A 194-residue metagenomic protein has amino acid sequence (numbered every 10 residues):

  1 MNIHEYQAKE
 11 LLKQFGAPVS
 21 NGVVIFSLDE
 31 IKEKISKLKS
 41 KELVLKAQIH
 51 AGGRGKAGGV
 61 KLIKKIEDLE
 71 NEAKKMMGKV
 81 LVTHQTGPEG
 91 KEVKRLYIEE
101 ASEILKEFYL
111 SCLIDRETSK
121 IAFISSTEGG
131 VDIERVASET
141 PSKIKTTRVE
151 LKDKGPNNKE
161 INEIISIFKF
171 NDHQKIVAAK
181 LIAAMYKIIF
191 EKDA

Functional and structural regions predicted by a protein language model:
M1-K37, K41: A conserved helix-loop-beta module that forms one wall/lid of the active-site cleft in ATP-utilizing catalytic domains
E5-A8, L12, K39-G55, T83-I104 (+2 more regions): ATP-grasp fold ATP-binding core
Q7, N21, S40, G55-K56 (+2 more regions): Expand to "…catalyze enediolate/carbanion chemistry for C-C bond making/breaking, isomerization, decarboxylation
E10-Q14, D68-K75, Y97, Y109 (+3 more regions): Alpha-helical scaffold segments in soluble metabolic enzymes
F15, L38, E72-T83, L113-E117 (+2 more regions): Change "in soluble alpha/beta enzymes" to "in soluble alpha/beta proteins
S20-G22, L45-E72, Y109, D132-I133 (+1 more regions): Glycine-rich phosphate-binding loop of ATP-grasp-fold ATP-dependent ligases
T86-L151: Hydrophobic alpha-helical hairpins/lids featuring a short glycine-rich hinge
T140, R148-A194: Glycine-rich, mobile lid/loop segments that gate access to catalytic sites or pores
